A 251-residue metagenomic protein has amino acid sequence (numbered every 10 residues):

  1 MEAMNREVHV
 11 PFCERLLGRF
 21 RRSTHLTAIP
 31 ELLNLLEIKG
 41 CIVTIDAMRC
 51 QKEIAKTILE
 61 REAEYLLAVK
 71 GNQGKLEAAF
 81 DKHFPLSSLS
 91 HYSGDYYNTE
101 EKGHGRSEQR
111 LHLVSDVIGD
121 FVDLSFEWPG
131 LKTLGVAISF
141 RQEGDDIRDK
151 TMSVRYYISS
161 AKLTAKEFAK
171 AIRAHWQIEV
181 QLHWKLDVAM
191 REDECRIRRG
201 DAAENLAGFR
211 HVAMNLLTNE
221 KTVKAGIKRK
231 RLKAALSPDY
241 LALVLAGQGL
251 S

Functional and structural regions predicted by a protein language model:
M1-M4: Methionine residue identity
H25-I45, C50-E53: Conserved, well-structured functional cores that handle cations and Mg-NTP chemistry
A55-A63, P85: Short, surface-exposed basic-aromatic patches at helix termini and helix-loop junctions that form
Y65-A68: Short hydrophobic alpha-helical runs that function as membrane-insertion/retention elements
K70-R173: An anionic, glycine-rich sequence signature occurring as long contiguous blocks
S93, K185-S251: A short, flexible helix-boundary coil/loop motif
I158, K162-I197: Short amphipathic alpha-helical "interface-anchor" segments enriched in bulky aromatics
